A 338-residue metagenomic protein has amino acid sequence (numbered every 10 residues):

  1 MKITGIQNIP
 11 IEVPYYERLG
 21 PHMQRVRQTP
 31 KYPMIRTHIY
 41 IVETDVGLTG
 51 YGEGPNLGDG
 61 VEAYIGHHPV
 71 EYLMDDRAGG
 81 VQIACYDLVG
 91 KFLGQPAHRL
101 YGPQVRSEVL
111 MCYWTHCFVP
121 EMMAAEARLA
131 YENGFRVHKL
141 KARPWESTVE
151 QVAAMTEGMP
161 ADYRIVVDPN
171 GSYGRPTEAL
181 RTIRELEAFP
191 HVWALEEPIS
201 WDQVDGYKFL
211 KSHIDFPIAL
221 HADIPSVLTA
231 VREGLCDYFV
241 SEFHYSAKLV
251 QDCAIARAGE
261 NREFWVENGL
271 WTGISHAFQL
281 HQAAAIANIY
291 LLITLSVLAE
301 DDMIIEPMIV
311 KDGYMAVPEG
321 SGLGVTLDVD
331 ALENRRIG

Functional and structural regions predicted by a protein language model:
M1-V166, N170-R184, A188, H213 (+1 more regions): N-terminal capping/lid subdomain adjacent to the active-site entrance of alpha/beta enzymes
Q7, Y51, I199-S200, A283: Generic short alpha-helical hydrophobic face used as a protein-protein interaction/packing hotspot
P21-M23, H67, L73, R184 (+4 more regions): Shared catalytic-loop signature of beta/alpha-barrel
V109-T115, H138-L140, I165-P169, L195-E196 (+4 more regions): Hydrophobic faces of well-ordered beta-strands that scaffold small-molecule active sites in alpha/beta enzyme cores
F118-P120, R143-T148, P169-E178, A194-V204 (+4 more regions): Short, small-residue-enriched loops and turns at beta-alpha junctions that line or gate enzyme active sites
